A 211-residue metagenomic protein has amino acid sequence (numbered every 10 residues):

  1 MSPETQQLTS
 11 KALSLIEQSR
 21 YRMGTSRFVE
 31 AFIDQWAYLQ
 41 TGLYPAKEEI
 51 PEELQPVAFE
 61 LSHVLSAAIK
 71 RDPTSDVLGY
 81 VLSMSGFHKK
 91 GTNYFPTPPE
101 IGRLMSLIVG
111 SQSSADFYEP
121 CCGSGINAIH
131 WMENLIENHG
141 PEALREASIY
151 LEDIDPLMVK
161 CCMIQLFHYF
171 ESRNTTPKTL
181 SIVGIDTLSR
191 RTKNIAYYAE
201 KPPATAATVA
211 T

Functional and structural regions predicted by a protein language model:
S2-H139: Class I S-adenosyl-L-methionine
S10-R20, E30-D34, D153, L180 (+2 more regions): Class I S-adenosyl-L-methionine
Q35, S83, F170, E200-K201: Generic signature of intrinsically disordered, low-complexity segments enriched in small/polar residues
F95-Y197: Conserved S-adenosyl-L-methionine
